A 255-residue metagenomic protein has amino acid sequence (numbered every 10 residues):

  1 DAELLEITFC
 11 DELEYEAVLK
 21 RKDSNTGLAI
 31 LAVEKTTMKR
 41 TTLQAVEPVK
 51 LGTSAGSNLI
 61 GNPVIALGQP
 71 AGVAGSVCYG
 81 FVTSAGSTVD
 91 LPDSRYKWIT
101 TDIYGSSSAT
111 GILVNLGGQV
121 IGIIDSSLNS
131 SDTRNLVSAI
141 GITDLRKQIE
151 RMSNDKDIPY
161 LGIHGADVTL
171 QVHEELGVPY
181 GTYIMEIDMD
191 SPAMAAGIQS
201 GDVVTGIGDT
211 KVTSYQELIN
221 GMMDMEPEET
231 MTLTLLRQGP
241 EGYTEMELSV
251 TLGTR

Functional and structural regions predicted by a protein language model:
D1-A2, G206-T234: PDZ domains, with a preference for the canonical peptide-binding region formed by the helix
D1-E3, M38-P48, L67-G80, V89-I149 (+1 more regions): Active-site loop architecture of trypsin-fold serine endopeptidases
D1-G68, G72-V73, I103, S107 (+4 more regions): Conserved active-site neighborhood of the chymotrypsin/trypsin-like protease fold
A2-L19, L59-I65, A74-T88, K97 (+3 more regions): Beta-strand/loop subdomains of soluble extracytoplasmic proteins
A17, V120-P179, Y215, T230 (+3 more regions): C-terminal cap/linker of serine protease catalytic domains
S24-T26, T37-L43, A85-I99, R151-I158 (+2 more regions): Gly/Ser-enriched beta-turn/beta-hairpin loop segments
S54-S57, G111-L113, E175-V178, P192-V203 (+1 more regions): A short glycine-leucine-enriched loop at secondary-structure breakpoints that most characteristically corresponds
I121, A193-Q216: Conserved PDZ fold ligand-binding element
